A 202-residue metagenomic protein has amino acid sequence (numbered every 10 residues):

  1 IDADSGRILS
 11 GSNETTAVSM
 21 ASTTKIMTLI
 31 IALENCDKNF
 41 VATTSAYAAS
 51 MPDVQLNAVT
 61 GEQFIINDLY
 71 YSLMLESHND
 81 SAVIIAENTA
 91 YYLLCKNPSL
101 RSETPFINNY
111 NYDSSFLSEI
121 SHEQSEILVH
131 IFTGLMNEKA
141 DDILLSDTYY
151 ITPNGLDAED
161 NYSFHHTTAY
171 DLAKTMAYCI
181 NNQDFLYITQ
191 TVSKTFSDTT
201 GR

Functional and structural regions predicted by a protein language model:
I1-Y170, C179-I180: Active-site-adjacent loops and short helices of periplasmic peptidoglycan-processing enzymes
S163-R202: Domain-terminus/edge residues, biased toward the C-terminal soluble/receptor-binding domains of extracytoplasmic
